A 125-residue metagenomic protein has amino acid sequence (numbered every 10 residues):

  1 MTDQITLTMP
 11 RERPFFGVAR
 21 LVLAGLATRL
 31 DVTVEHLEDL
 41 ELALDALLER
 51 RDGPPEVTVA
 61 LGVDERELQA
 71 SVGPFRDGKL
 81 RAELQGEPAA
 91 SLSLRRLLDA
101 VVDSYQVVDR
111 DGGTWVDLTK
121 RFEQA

Functional and structural regions predicted by a protein language model:
M1-Q4, R50-A125: Conserved beta-strand-loop-beta-strand hairpin that lines the nucleotide-binding pocket of ATP/GTP-utilizing enzymes
T2-V32: Helix-loop-beta hinge of the Bergerat
P14, L42, A89-S93: Charged, alpha-helix-enriched surfaces in structured cytosolic catalytic cores of large nucleotide-utilizing machines
F15-G17, A24, L40, Q69 (+1 more regions): Residues in flexible loops and secondary-structure boundaries
L30-T58: Conserved ATP-binding N-box helix of the HATPase_c
